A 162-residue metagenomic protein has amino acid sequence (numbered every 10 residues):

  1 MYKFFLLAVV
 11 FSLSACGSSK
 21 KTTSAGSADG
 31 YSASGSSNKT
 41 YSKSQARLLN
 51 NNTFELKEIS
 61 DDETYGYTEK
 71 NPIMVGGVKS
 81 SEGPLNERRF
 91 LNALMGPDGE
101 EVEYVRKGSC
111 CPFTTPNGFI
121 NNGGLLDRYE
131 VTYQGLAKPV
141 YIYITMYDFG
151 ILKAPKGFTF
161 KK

Functional and structural regions predicted by a protein language model:
M1, S18-S19: Generic N-terminal leader/processing signal
Y2-L7: Sec-dependent signal peptide recognition, specifically the positively charged N-region followed immediately by
V10-F11: Short, linear, compositionally biased motifs with a strong N-terminal bias
S14-A15: C-terminal motif of bacterial Sec signal peptides marking the signal peptidase cleavage site
K20-L125, G135-K162: N-terminal secretory-pathway/extracellular module detecting exported/lumenal segments and adjacent signal-anchor/first
